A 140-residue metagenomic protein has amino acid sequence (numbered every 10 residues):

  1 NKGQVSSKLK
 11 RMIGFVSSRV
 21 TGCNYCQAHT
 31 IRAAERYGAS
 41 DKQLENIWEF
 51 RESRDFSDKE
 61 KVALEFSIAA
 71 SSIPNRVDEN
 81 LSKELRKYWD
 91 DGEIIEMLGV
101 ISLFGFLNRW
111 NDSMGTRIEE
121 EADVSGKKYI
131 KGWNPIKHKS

Functional and structural regions predicted by a protein language model:
N1-S140: Hydrophobic alpha-helical segments
